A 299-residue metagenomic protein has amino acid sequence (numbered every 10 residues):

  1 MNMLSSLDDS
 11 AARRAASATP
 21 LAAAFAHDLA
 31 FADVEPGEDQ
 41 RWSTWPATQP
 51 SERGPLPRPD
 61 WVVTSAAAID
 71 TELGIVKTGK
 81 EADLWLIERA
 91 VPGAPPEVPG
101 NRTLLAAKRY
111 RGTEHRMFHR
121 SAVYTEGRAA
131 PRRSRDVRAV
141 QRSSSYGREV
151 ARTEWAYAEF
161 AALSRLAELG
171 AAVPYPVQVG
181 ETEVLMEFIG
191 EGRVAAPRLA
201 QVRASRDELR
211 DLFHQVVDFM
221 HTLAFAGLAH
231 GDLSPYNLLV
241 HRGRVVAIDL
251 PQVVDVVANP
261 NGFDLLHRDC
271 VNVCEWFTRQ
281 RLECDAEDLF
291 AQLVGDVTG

Functional and structural regions predicted by a protein language model:
N2-I75: Juxta-kinase regulatory segment immediately upstream of eukaryotic protein kinase catalytic domains
T48-A195, H221, F225: Conserved ATP-binding subdomain of kinase catalytic cores across diverse folds
V150-T153, R206, R210-V217, H221: Conserved short alpha-helix within the protein kinase catalytic core
V179-G180, Y236, F290: Residue-level "edge-of-site" marker
V194-S205: AlphaC helix of the protein kinase catalytic domain
S205-L212, A224-H230, H241-G299: C-lobe/activation-segment region of protein kinase-like
D232, Y236-L238: Catalytic-loop signature of eukaryotic-like protein kinases
